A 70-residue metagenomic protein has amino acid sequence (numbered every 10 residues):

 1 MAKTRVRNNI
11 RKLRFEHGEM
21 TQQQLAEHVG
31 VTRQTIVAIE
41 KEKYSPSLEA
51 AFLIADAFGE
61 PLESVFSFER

Functional and structural regions predicted by a protein language model:
M1-R5: A detector for short, charged/polar N-terminal pre-domain segments
N9-H28: Short basic helix-loop element that most often maps to the first helix and adjoining turn of HTH DNA-binding modules
I10, L25-A26, I36-I39, V65: Conserved hydrophobic/aromatic packing and binding residues within compact polymer-binding modules
F15, G30, K41, R70: Residue-level detection of the helix-turn-helix DNA-binding "recognition helix"
V31-S45: Recognition helix of helix-turn-helix/homeodomain-like DNA-binding domains that insert into the DNA major groove
E49-S64: DNA major-groove recognition helix of helix-turn-helix/homeodomain DNA-binding modules
S64-R70: Short amphipathic recognition helices of helix-turn-helix/homeodomain-type DNA-binding modules
